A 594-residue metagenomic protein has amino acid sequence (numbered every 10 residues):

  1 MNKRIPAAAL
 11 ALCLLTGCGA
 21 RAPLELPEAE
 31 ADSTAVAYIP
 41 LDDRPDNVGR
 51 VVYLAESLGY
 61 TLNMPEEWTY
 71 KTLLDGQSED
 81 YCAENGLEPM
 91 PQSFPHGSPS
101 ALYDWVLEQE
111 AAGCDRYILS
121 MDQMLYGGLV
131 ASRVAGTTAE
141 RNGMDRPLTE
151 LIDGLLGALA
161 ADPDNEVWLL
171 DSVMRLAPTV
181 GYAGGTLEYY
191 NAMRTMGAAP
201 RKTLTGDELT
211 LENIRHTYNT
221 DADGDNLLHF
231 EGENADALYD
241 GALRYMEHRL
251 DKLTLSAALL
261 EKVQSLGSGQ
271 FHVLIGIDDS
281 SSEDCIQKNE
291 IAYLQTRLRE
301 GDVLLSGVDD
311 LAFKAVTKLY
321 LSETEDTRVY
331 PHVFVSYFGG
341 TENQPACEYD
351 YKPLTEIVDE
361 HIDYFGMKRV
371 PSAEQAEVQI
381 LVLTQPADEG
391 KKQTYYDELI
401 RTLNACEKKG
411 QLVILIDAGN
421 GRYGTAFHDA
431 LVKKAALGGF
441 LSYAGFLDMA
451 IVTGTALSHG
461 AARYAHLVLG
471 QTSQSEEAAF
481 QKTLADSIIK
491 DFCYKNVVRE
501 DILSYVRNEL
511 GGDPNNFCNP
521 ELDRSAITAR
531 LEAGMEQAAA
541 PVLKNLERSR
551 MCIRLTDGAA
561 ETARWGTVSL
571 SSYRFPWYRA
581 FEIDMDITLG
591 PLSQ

Functional and structural regions predicted by a protein language model:
M1-I5, A9: Positively charged n-region of N-terminal signal peptides that target proteins for export
L10-T16: Hydrophobic core
G19-Q594: An N-terminal assembly and electron-transfer interface module characteristic of large anaerobic redox and radical
